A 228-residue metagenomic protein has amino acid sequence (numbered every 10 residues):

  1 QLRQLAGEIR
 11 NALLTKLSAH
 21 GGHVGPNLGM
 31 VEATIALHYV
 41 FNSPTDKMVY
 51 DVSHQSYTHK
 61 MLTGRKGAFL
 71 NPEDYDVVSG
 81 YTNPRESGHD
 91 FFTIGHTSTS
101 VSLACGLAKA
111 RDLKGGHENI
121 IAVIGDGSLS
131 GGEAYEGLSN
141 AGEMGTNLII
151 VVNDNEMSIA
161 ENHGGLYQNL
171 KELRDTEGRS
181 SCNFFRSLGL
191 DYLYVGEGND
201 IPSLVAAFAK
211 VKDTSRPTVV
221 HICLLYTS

Functional and structural regions predicted by a protein language model:
L2, A6, R10-L13, L17 (+5 more regions): Cofactor-pocket helix-loop regions in the catalytic cores of large enzyme subunits
L2, A6, T15, H23-M144: Cofactor-binding active-site loop characterized by glycine-rich and histidine/acidic residues
K109, L113-N119, G164-K210: Conserved thiamine diphosphate
Y135-N140, A160-Q168: Active-site-proximal loop->helix
G145-S158, G164, R174: Mobile "lid/hinge" segments at catalytic clefts and subdomain interfaces of large enzymes
Y226-T227: Conserved small/polar residues in nucleotide/adenosyl-binding loops
